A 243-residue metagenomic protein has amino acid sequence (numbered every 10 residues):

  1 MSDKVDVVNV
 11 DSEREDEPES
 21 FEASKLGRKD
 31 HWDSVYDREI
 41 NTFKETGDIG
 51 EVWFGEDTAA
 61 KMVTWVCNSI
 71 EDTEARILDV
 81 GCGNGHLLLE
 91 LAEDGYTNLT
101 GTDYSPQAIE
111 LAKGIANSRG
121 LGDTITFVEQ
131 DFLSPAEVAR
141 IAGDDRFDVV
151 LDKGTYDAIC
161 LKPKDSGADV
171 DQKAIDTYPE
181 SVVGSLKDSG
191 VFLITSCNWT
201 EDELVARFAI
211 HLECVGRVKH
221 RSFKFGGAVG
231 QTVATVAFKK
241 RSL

Functional and structural regions predicted by a protein language model:
V52-E74: Conserved alpha-helix/loop element of class I SAM-dependent methyltransferases that forms part of the SAM/SAH-binding
N84-G95: Conserved SAM-binding loop of SAM-dependent methyltransferases across substrates and taxa, primarily the Class I
N98-D103: Conserved SAM-binding motif I beta-strand of class I
A112-K113: Conserved SAM-binding loop
L121-S134: Conserved SAM-binding strand-loop segment of SAM-dependent methyltransferases
V138-V150: A short acidic, Gly/Pro-enriched loop at the edge of an enzyme's catalytic core that lines a small-molecule cofactor
D169-D188: A short glycine-rich, Lys/Arg-flanked "PGG" loop and its adjoining helix->strand segment in the class I
E201-L243: Class I S-adenosyl-L-methionine
